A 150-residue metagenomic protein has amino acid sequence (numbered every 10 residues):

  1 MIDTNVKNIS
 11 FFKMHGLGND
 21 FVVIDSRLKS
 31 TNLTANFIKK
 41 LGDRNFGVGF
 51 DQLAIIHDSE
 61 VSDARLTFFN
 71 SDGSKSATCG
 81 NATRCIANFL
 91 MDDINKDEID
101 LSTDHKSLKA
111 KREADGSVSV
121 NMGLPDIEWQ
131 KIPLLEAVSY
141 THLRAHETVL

Functional and structural regions predicted by a protein language model:
M1-A114: A glycine-rich beta-to-alpha transition motif near the start of alpha/beta enzyme domains, typified by
T34, W129-P133: Short, charged, solvent-exposed linker or helix-capping segments at domain edges/interfaces that act as flexible hinges
Q52, G123, L143-R144: Glycine-centered structural positions embedded in regular secondary structure
A114-V118, M122-G123: A structural-propensity feature for long, helix-poor, extended segments
D126: Ligand-binding beta-strand-loop-alpha-helix segment within the catalytic cores of soluble metabolic enzymes
L135-A137: Short, conserved active-site entrance elements at the starts or edges of catalytic domains
H142-L150: Single conserved hydrophobic/aromatic residue that forms the stacking wall/gate of nucleotide- or nucleobase-binding
